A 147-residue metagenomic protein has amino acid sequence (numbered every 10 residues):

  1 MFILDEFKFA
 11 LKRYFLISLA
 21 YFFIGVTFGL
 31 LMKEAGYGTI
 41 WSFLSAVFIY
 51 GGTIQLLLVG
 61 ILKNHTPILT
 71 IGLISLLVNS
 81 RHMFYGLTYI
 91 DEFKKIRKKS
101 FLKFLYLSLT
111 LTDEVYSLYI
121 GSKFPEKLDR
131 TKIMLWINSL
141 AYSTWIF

Functional and structural regions predicted by a protein language model:
M1-F9: Short, Lys/Arg-rich, polar N-terminal cytosolic tail immediately upstream of the first transmembrane signal-anchor
K8-R13, T39-S42, L69-I74, S100-F104 (+1 more regions): Short alpha-helical transmembrane interface motifs in multi-pass membrane proteins
A10, Y14-S18, Y142: Loop-to-transmembrane-helix entry motif
I17-F28, A46-Y50: The first (N-terminal) embedded transmembrane alpha-helix
I24-M32, I146-F147: Membrane-embedded alpha-helical segments in integral membrane proteins
V26-L30, L57, L118: Alpha-helical transmembrane segments of multipass membrane proteins
L31-A35, I40, L44-R81, F93: Membrane-interfacial helix-loop connectors
L73-F147: Helix-loop-helix junctions within the multi-pass membrane cores of secondary transporters/permeases
